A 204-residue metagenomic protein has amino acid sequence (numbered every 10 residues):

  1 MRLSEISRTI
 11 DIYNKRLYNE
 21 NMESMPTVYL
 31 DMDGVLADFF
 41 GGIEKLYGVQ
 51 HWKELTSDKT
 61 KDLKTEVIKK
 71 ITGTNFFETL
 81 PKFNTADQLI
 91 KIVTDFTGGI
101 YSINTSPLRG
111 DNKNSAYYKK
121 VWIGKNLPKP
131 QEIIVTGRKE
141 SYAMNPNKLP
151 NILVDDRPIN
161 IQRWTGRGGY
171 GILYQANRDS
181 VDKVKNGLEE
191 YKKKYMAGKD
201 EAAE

Functional and structural regions predicted by a protein language model:
M1-P26, K82-Q88, N186-E204: Charge-dense, intrinsically disordered terminal/linker segments
N21-I71, G166: Active-site neighborhood of HAD-like aspartate-dependent phosphohydrolases
D31, N104-S106, V154: Short hydrophobic segments within beta-strands
G34-A37, G42-I43, S106-G110, K139-Y142 (+2 more regions): Short, solvent-exposed loop/turn segments at secondary-structure junctions
F77-P81, A86-Y118, I123: Substrate-recognition element of Asp-dependent hydrolases with the DxDx(T/V) motif
K119-V135, E190-Y195: Structural recognition of alpha->loop->beta junctions
I134-W164: Conserved Lys-Pro-Asp/Glu-containing loop-to-beta segment of HAD-superfamily phosphomonoesterases, centered on
I152-E190: Acidic, Mg2+-coordinating phosphoryl-transfer loop and its flanking beta/alpha structural elements, shared across
